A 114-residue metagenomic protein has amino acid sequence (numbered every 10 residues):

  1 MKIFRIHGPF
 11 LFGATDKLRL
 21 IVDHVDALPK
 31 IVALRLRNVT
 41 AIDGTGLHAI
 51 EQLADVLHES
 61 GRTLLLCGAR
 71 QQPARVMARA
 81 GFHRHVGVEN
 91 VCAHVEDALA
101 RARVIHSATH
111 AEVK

Functional and structural regions predicted by a protein language model:
M1-K114: Structured cytosolic domains appended to multi-pass membrane proteins
